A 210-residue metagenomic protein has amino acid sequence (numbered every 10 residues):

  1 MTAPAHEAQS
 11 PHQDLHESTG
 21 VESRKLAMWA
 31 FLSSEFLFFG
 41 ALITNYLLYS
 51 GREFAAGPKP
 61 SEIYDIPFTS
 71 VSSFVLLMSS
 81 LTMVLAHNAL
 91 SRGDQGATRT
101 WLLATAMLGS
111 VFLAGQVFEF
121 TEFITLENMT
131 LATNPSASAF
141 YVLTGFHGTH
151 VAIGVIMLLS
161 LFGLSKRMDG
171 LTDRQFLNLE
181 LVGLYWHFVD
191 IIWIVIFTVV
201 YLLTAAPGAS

Functional and structural regions predicted by a protein language model:
M1-S210: ...captures the hydrophobic TM-helix bundle architecture rather than a specific catalytic motif, and can also fire on
